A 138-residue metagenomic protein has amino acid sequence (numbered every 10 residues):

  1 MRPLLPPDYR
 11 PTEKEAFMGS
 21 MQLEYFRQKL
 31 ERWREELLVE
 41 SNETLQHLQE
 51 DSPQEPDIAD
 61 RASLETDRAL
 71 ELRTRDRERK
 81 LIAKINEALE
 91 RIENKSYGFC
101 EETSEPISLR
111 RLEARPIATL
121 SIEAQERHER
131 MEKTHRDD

Functional and structural regions predicted by a protein language model:
M1-N94, M131-E132, D137-D138: Interaction interfaces in information-processing and related assembly proteins
L30, S104, Q125: Cys/His-coordinated zinc-binding microdomains
R79, Y97, A118: Residues immediately within or flanking Cys/His clusters that coordinate Zn2+ in small zinc-binding modules
C100-T103, S121: Short cysteine-rich clusters marking metal-coordination/redox-active sites
I107-S108, E129: Short functional micro-motifs and their immediate structural scaffolds
R110-A114: Short Cys/His-rich "knuckle" micro-motifs
A118-Q125: Cysteine-rich micro-motifs
